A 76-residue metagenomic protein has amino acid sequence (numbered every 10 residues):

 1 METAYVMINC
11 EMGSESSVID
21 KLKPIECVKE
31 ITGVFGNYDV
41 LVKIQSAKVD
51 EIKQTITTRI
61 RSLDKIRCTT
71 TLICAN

Functional and structural regions predicted by a protein language model:
M1-N76: A compositional/biophysical signature of low hydrophobicity enriched in polar/charged and small residues
